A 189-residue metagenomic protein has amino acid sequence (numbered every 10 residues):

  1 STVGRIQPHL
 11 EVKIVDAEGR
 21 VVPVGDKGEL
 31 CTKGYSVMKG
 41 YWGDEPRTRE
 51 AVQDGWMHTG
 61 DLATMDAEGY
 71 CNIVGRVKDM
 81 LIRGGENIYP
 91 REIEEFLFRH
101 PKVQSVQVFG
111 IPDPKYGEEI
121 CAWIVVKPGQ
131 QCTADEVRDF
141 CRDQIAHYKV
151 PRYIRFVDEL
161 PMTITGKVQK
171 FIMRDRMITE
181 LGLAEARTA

Functional and structural regions predicted by a protein language model:
S1-E11, V24-G28, V37-K39, R49 (+4 more regions): Conserved ATP-binding loop and adjacent catalytic segment of the adenylate-forming AMP-binding
V3, H9-E11, D54, T59-G60 (+2 more regions): Short loop/turn microsegments at loop-to-beta-strand junctions
G4, F109-I111, R155: Beta-strand->loop->alpha-helix junctions that form or flank phosphate-binding loops in nucleotide-handling enzymes
V12, E18, T32-G34, K39-G43 (+4 more regions): AMP-binding/adenylate-forming catalytic core of the ANL superfamily
H58-T59, R83, A189: Intrinsically disordered Ser/Thr phosphorylation hotspots
P151-Y153: Residue-level recognition of the N-termini of beta-strands and the immediately preceding loop/turn
Q169-R187: Short, basic/aromatic-enriched C-terminal tail that caps enzymatic domains
